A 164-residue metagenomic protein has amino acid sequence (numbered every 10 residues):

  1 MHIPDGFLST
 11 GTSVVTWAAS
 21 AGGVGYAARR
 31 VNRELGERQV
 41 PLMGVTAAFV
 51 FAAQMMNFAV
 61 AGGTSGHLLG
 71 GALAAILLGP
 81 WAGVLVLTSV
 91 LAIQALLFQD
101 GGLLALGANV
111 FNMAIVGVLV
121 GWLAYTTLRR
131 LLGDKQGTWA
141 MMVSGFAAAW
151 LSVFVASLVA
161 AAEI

Functional and structural regions predicted by a protein language model:
H2-T10, V14-L73: Hydrophobic transmembrane alpha-helices
D5-W17, A21-G22, Y26-A28, L104-G133: Alpha-helical transmembrane segments and their immediate juxtamembrane flanks in integral membrane proteins
L8, E34, R38, G63 (+4 more regions): Juxtamembrane/transmembrane-helix boundary motifs in multi-pass membrane proteins
V14-V15, V40-V45, L69, V84-T88 (+2 more regions): Hydrophobic alpha-helical transmembrane segments
G25-N32, A53, F58, Q94 (+4 more regions): Membrane-water interface at transmembrane helix exits
M43-F51, V84-L96, W150, F154-I164: Pore- and pathway-forming membrane helices of multi-pass small-molecule/ion transporters and channels
Q54-G117: Alpha-helical membrane segments and adjacent membrane-interface helices in multi-pass membrane proteins
M113-A160: Short helix-perturbing small/polar motifs within transmembrane alpha-helices
